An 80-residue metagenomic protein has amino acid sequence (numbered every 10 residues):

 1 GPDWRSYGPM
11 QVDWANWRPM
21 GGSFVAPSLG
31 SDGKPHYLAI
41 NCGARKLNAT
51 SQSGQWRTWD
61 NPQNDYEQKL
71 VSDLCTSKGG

Functional and structural regions predicted by a protein language model:
G1-G80: N-terminal secretory-pathway/extracellular module detecting exported/lumenal segments and adjacent signal-anchor/first
